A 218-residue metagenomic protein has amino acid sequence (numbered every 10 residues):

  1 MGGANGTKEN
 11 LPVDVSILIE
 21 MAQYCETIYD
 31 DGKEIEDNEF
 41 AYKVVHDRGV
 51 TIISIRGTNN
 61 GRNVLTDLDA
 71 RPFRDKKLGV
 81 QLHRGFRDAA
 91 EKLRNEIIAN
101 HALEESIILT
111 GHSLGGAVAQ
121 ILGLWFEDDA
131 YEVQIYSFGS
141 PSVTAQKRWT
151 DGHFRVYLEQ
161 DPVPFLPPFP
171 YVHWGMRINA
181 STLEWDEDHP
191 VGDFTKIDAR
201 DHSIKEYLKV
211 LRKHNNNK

Functional and structural regions predicted by a protein language model:
M1-T110, L114-K218: Non-catalytic, mobile gating and regulatory segments of ester bond hydrolases
